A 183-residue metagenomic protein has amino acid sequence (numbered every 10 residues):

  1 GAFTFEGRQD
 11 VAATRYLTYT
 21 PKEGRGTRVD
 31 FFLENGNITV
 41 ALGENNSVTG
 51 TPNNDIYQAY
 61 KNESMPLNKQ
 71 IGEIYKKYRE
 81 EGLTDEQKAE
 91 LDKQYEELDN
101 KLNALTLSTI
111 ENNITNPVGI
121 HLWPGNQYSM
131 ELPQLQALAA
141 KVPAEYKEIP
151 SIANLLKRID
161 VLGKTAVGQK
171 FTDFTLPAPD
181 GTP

Functional and structural regions predicted by a protein language model:
A2-A104: A non-transmembrane, solvent-exposed segment enriched in polar/low-complexity residues
T39-N46, Y146-G163: Short, structured interface segments
G72, I114-G125: Amphipathic alpha-helical repeat scaffolds of TPR domains
Y78, I110, A139-Y146: A conserved position within tetratricopeptide repeats
E96-N113, P133-A137: Amphipathic alpha-helical coiled-coil segments
N112-N116, S129, E145-A153: Short solvent-exposed coil/turn linkers within tandem alpha-helical repeat scaffolds
P133-P143, K170-T175: Alpha-helical repeat scaffolds
A153-P183: N-terminal "domain-start" segment that seeds a small globular fold
